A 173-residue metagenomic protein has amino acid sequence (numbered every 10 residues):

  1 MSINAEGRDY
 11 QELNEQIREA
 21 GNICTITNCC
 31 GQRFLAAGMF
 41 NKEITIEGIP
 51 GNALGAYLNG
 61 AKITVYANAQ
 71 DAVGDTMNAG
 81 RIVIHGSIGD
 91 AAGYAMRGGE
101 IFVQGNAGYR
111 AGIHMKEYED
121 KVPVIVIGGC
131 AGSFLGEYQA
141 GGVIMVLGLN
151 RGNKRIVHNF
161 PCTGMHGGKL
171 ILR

Functional and structural regions predicted by a protein language model:
M1-R173: Long, distal/terminal scaffolding or interaction modules with repetitive or compositionally biased sequence
